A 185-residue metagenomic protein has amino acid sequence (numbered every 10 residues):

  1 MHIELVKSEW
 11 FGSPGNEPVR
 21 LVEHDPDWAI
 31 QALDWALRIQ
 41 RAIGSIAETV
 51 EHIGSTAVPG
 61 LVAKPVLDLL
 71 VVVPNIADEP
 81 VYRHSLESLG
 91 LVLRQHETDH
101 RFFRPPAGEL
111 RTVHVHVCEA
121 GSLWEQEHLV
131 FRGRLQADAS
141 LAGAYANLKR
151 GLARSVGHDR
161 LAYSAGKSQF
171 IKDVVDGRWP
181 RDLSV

Functional and structural regions predicted by a protein language model:
M1-E51, K172, D176: Helical scaffold of the NTase/Pol beta-like nucleotidyltransferase catalytic core
E17-V19, P65-L69, R111-V113, F131: Short amphipathic alpha-helical segments
L37-P80: Active-site nucleotide-donor binding segment shared across nucleotidyl transfer reactions
H52, H100, H114-H116, H128 (+1 more regions): Histidine-centered active-site/metal-ligand motif
H52-S55, L86-E87, H96-R101: Short acidic (Asp/Glu) patches
V81-G90: Short amphipathic alpha-helices in soluble, non-transmembrane regions that often serve as interface/regulatory elements
L91-L123: Conserved catalytic core of two-metal-ion nucleotidyltransferases
L123-V185: Catalytic cores of NTP-dependent nucleotidyl/adenyl transfer enzymes across multiple folds
